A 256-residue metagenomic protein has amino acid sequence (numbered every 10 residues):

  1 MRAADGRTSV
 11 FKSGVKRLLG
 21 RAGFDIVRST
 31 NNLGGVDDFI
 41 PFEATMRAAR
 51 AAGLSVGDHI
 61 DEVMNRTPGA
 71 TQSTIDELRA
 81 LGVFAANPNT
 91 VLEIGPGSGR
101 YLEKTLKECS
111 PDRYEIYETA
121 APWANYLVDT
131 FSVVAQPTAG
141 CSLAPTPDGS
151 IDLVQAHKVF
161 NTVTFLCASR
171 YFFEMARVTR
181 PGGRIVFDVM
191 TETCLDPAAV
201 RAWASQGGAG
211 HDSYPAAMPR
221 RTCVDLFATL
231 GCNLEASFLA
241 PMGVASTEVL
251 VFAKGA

Functional and structural regions predicted by a protein language model:
R2-P88, I94-L143, V163-L166, V186-A256: Class I (Rossmann-like) S-adenosyl-L-methionine-dependent methyltransferase catalytic domain, capturing the SAM-binding
Q155: A conserved beta-strand element that flanks and buttresses the S-adenosyl-L-methionine
K158-V159: Short catalytic micro-motifs in class I SAM-dependent methyltransferases
S169-P181: A short glycine-rich, Lys/Arg-flanked "PGG" loop and its adjoining helix->strand segment in the class I
